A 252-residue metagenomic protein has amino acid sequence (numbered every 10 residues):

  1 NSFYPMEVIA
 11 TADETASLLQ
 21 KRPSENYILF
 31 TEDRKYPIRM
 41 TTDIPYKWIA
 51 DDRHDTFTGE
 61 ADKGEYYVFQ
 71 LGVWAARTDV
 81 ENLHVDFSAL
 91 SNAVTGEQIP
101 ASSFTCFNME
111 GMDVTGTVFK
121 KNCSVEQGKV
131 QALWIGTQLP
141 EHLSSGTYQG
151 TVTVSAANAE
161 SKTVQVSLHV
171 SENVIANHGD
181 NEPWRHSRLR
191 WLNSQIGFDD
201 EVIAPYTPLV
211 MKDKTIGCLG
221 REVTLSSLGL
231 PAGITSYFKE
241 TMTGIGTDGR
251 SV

Functional and structural regions predicted by a protein language model:
N1-V252: Mature N-terminal, pre-catalytic/accessory segment of carbohydrate-active enzymes
